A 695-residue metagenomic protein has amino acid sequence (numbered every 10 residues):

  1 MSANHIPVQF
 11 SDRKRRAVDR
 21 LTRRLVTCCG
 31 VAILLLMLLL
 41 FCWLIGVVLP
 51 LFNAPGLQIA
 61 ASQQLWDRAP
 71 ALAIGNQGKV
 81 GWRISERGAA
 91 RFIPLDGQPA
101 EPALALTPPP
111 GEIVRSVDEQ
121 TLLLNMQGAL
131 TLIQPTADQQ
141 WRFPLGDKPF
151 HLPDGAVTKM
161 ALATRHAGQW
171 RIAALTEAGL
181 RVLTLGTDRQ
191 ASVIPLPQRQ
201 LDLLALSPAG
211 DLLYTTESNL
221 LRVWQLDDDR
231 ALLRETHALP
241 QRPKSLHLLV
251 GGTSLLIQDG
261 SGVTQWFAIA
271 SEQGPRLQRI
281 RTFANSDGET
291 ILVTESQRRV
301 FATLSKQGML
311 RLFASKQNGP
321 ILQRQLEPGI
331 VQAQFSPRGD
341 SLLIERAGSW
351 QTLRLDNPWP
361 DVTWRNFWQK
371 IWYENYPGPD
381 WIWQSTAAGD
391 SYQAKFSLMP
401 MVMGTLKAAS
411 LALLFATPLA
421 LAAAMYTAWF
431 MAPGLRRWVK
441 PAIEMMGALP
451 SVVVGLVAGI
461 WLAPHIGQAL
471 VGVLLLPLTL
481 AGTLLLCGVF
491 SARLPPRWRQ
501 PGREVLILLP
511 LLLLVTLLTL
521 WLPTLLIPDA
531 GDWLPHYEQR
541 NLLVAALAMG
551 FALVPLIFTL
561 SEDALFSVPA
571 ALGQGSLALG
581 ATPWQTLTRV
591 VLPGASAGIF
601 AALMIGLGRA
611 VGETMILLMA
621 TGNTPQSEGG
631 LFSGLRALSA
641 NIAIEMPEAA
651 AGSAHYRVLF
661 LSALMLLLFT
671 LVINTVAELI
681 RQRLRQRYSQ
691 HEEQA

Functional and structural regions predicted by a protein language model:
D67-G75, P108-E119, H151-T164, Q198-G210 (+3 more regions): Repeated scaffold domains used in trafficking and secretory/extracellular systems, primarily beta-propellers
K395-A409, A463-G482, P496-L556: Loop-to-helix entry region at the N-terminal start of transmembrane alpha-helices in multi-pass membrane transporters
A412-I443, L486-P496, T675-Q686: Transmembrane-helix boundary motif in ABC transporter permease subunits
A423-G455, R493-L512, L560, H691-A695: Cytoplasmic-entry segments and transmembrane alpha-helices of multi-pass inner-membrane transporters
L486-L494, W521-L522, F566, A570 (+1 more regions): C-terminal transmembrane helix and the adjacent membrane-cytosol boundary/short C-terminal tail of inner/organellar
W533, L617-L667: Interhelical loop and adjacent transmembrane-helix boundary motif in polytopic membrane transport permeases
F558-E562, V568, P583-L618: Transmembrane alpha-helices
